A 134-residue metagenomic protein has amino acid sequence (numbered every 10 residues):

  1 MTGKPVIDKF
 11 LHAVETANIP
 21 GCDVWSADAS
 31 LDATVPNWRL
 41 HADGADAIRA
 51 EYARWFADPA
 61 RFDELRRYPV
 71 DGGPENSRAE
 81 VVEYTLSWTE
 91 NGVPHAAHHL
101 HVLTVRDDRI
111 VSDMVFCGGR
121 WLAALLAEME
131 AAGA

Functional and structural regions predicted by a protein language model:
M1-D28: Short acidic-aromatic low-complexity motifs
I19-P20, V24-R78: A solvent-exposed, acidic/Ser-Thr-rich amphipathic alpha-helical stretch
A42, G92-V93, W121-E128: A short, polar/proline- and glycine-enriched secondary-structure boundary/capping micro-motif
Y52, E64-D71, T85-L86, H98-R106: Hydrophobic/aromatic beta-strand elements that line small-molecule binding cavities or substrate pockets in beta-rich
V82-E90: Short beta-strand segments that buttress and anchor functional surface loops
L100-A127: Short beta-strand edge/turn micro-motifs at domain boundaries
A131-A134: Short, solvent-exposed cationic patches
